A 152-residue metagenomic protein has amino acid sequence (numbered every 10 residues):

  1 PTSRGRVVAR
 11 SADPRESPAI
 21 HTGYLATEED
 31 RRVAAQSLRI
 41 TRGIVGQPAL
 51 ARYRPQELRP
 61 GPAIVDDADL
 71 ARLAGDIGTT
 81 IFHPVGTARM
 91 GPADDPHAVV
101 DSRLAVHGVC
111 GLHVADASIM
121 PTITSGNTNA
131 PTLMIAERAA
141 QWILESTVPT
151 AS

Functional and structural regions predicted by a protein language model:
P1-P131, A139-S152: FAD-dependent oxidoreductase catalytic-site/capping-region signature
